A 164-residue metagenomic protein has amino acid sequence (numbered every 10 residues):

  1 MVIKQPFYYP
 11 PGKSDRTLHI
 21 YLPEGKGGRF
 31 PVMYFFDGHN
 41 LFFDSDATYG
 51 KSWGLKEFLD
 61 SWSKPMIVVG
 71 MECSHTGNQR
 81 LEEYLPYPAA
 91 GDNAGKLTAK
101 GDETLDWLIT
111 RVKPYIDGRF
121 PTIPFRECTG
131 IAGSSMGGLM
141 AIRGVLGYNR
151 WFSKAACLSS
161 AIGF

Functional and structural regions predicted by a protein language model:
M1-F164: Non-catalytic cap/lid and distal C-terminal segments of serine-dependent acyl enzymes
